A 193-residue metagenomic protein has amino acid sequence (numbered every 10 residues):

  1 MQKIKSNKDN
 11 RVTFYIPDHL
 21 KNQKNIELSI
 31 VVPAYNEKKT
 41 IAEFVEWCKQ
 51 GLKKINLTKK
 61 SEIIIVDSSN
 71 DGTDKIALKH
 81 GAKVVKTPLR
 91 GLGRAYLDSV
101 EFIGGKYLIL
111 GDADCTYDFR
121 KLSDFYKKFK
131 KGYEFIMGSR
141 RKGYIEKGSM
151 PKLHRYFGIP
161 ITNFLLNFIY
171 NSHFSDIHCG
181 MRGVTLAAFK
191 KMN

Functional and structural regions predicted by a protein language model:
M1-Q50: N-proximal low-complexity "stem/linker" segments adjacent to membrane-targeting elements
V32, F44-V45, N56-S69: Short beta-strand/loop segment that forms part of the nucleotide-sugar
E37-T40, S69, L92, D118: Donor nucleotide-sugar binding loop of glycosyltransferases
K39-E43, D71-H80: Acidic helix N-cap motif at the loop->helix transition within catalytic regions of sugar-transfer enzymes
N56-I64, D74-F102: Conserved donor nucleotide-binding strand/loop of the catalytic core
I65-D74, C115: A conserved acidic beta->alpha catalytic loop
P88-E101, F119-N193: Acceptor/aglycone-binding surface of glycosyltransferases and processive sugar-polymer synthases
L108: Short aromatic/hydrophobic "clamp" motif used to bind/position activated sugar donors
